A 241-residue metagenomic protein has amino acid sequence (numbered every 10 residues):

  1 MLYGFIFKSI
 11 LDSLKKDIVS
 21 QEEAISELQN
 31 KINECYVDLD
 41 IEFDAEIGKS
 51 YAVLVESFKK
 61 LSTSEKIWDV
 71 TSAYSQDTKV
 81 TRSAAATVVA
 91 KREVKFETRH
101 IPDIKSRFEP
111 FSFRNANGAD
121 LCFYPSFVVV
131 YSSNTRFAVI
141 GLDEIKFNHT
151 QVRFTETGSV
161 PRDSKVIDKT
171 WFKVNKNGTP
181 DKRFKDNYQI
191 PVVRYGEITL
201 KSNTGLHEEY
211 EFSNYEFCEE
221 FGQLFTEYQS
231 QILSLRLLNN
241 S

Functional and structural regions predicted by a protein language model:
M1-S241: A composition-biased, non-transmembrane "mature-region" signal
